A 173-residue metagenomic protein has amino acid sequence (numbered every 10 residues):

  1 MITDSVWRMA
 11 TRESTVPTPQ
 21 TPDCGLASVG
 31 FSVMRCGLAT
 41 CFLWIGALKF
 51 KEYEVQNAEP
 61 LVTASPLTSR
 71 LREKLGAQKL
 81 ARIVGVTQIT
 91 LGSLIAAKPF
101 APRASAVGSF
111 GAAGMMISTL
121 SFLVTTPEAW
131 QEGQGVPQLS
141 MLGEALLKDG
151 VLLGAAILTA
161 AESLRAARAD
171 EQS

Functional and structural regions predicted by a protein language model:
I2-S173: Membrane-interface extramembranous regions
